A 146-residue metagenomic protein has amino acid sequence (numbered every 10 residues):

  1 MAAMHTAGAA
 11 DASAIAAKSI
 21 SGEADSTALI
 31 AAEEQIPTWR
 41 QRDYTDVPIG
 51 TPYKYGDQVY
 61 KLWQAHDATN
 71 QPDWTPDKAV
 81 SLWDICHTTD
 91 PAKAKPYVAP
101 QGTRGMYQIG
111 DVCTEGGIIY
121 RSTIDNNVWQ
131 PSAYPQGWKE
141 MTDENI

Functional and structural regions predicted by a protein language model:
M1-I146: Tryptophan-rich substrate-binding surfaces of secreted polymer-degrading and adhesive proteins
